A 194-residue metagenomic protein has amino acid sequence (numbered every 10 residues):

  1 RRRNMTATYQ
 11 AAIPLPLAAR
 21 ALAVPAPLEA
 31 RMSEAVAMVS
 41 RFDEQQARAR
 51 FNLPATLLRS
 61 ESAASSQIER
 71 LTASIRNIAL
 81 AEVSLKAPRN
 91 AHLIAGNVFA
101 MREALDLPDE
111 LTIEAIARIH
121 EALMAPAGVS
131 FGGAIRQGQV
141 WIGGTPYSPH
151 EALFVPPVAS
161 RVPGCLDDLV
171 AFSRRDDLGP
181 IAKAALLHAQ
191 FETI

Functional and structural regions predicted by a protein language model:
R1-I194: FIC/Doc superfamily catalytic core
